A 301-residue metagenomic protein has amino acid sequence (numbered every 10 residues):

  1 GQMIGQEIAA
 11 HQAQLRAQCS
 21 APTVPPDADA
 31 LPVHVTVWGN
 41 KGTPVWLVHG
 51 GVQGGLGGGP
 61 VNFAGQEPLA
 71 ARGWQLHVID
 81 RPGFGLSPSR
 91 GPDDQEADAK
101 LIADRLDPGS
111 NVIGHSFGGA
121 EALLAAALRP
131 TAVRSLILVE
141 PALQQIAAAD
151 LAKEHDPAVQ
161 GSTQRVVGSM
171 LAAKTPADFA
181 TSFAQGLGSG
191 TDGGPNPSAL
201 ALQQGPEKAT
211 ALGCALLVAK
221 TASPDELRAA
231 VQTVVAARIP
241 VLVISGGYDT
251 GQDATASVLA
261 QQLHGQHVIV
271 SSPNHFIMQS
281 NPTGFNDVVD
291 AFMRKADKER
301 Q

Functional and structural regions predicted by a protein language model:
D27-P88: Conserved HGGG/HGGXW glycine-rich cap/lid loop of the alpha/beta-hydrolase fold
Q75-I113: Active-site loop/oxyanion-hole signature of alpha/beta-hydrolase fold enzymes
D80-F84, A142, P273-N274: Short beta-to-alpha linker loops that shape the active-site pocket of alpha/beta-hydrolase fold enzymes
G109-A147: Conserved hydrolase catalytic core segment
V133-M170: Flexible "cap/lid" loop of the alpha/beta hydrolase fold
L171-L216: Conserved alpha/beta-hydrolase catalytic His-Asp/Glu region
E207-Q261, I269-S271: Conserved serine/cysteine hydrolase catalytic core
P273-N286: Catalytic histidine-centered segment of alpha/beta-hydrolase-like enzymes
